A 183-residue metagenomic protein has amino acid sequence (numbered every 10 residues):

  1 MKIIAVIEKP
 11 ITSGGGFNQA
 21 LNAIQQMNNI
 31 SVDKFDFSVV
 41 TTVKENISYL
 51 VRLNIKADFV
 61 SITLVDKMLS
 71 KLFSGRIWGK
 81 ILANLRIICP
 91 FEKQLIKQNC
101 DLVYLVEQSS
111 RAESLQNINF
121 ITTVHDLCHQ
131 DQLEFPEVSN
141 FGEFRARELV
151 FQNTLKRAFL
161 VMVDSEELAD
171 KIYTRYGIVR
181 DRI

Functional and structural regions predicted by a protein language model:
M1-I183: Carbohydrate transferase catalytic cores enriched for Leloir-type hexosyltransferases
